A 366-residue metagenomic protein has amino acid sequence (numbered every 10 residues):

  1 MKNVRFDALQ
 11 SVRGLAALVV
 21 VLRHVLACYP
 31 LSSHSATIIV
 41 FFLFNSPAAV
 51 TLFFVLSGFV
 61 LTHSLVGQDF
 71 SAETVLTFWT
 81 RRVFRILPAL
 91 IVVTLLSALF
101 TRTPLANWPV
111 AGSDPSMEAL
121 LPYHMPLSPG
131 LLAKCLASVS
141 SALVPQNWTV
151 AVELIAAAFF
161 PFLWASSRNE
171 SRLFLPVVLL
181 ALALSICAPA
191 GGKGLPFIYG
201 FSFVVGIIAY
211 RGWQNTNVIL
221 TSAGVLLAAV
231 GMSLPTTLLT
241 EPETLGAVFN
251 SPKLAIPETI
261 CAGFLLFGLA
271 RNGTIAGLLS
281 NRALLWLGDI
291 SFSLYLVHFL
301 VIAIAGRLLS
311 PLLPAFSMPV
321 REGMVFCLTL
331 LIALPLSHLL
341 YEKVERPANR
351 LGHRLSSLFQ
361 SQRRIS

Functional and structural regions predicted by a protein language model:
M1-A8, L18, L22-S46, T62-L76 (+5 more regions): Alpha-helical transmembrane segments in multi-pass integral membrane proteins
Q10, G14-A17, T51, S57 (+5 more regions): Residues within membrane-spanning alpha-helices of integral membrane proteins, especially the hydrophobic core/packing
S11, L76, T80-V93, W164: Alpha-helical transmembrane segments of multi-pass membrane proteins
S57, I332-L336, L340: Hydrophobic alpha-helical membrane-associated segments
V60-S64, L105, L154-W164: Transmembrane alpha-helical segments in integral membrane proteins
I86, L300, L334-P335: Hydrophobic/small/kink-forming positions within alpha-helical transmembrane segments of polytopic membrane proteins
L87-L154, A158, I260-L269: Membrane-interface helix-loop-helix regions
L136, A156-F162, V177-I186, V205 (+1 more regions): Hydrophobic, membrane-inserted alpha-helices
